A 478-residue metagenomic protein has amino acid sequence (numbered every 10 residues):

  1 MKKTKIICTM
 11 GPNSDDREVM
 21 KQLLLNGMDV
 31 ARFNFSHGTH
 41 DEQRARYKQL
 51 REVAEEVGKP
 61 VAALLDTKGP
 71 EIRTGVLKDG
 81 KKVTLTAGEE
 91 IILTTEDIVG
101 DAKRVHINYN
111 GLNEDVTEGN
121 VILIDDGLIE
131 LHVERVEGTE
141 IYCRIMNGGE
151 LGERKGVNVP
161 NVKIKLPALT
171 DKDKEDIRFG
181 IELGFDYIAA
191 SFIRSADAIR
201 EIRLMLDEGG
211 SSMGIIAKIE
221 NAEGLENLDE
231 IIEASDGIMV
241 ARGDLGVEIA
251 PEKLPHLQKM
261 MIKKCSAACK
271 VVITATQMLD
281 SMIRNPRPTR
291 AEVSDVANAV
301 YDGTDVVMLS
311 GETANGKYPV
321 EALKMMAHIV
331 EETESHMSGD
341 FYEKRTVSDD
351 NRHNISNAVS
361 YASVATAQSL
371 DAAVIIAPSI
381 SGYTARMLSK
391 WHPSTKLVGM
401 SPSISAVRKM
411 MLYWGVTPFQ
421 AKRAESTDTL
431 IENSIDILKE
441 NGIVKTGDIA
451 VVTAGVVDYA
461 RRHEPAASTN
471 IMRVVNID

Functional and structural regions predicted by a protein language model:
M1-D478: Non-catalytic helical/linker scaffolds that mediate oligomerization, partner binding, and domain coupling around large
